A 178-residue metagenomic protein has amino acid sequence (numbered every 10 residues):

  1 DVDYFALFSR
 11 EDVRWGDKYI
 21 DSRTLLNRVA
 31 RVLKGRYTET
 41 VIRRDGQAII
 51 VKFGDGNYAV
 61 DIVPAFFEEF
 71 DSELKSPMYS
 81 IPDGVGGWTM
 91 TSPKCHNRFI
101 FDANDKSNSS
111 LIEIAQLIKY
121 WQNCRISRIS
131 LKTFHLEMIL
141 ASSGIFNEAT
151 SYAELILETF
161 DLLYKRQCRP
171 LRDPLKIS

Functional and structural regions predicted by a protein language model:
D1-A30: Catalytic metal-binding acidic patch
D1-E11, P93-F99, E137: Glycine-rich, often proline-containing surface loops adjacent to acidic residues and nearby aromatics that form
Y19, N104-D105, I126: Second-shell loop/turn segments in exported
Y19-E73: Conserved catalytic core of two-metal-ion nucleotidyltransferases
T24, R44-G46, N57, F70-D71 (+2 more regions): Short, well-structured alpha-helical interface segments that form or flank functional binding sites
K52, G56-W121, K176: Extended, alpha-helix-rich binding/interface surfaces that flank or overlap catalytic cores and mediate recognition
S110-S178: Conserved nucleotidyltransferase catalytic core and NTase-mimicking acidic/glycine-rich helix/loop elements in nucleic
